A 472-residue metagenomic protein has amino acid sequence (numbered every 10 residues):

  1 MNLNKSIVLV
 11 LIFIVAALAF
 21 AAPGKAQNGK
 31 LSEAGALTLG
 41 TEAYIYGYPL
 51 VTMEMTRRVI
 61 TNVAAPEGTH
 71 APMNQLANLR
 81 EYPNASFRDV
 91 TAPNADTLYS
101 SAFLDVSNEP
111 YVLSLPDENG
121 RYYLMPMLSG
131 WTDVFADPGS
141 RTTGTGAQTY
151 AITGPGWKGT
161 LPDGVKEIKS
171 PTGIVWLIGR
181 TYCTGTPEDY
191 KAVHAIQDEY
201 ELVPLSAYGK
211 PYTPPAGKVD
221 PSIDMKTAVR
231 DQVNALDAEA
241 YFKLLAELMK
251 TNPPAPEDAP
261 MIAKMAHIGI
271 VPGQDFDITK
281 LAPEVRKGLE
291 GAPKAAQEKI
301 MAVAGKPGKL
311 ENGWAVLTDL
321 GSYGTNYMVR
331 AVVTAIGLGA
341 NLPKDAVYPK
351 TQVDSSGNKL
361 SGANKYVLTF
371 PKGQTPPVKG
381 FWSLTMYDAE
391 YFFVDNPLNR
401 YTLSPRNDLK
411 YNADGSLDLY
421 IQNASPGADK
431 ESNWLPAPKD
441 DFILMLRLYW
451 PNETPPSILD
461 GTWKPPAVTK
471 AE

Functional and structural regions predicted by a protein language model:
M1-V10: Bacterial N-terminal signal peptides that target proteins for export
V10-A19: Bacterial N-terminal signal peptides
L18-N28: Bacterial Sec-dependent signal peptides at the C-terminal "C-region" and cleavage site
A26-E472: A compositional/structural signature for long, glycine/proline-rich flexible linkers and loops on extracytoplasmic
